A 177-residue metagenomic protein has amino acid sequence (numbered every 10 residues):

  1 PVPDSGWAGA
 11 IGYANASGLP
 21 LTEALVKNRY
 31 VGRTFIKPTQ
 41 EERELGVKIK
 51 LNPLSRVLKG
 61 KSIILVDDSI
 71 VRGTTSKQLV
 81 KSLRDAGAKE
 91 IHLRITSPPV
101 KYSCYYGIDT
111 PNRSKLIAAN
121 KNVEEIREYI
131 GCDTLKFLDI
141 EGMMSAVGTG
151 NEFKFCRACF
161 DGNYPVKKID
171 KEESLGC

Functional and structural regions predicted by a protein language model:
P1-C177: PRPP-associated nucleotide enzymes
